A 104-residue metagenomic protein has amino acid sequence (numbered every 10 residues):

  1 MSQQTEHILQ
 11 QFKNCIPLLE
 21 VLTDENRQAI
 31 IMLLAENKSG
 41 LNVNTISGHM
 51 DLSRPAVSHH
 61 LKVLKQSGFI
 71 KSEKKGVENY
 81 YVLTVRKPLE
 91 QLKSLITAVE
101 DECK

Functional and structural regions predicted by a protein language model:
M1-C15, M32-E36, T84-K104: Amphipathic alpha-helical dimerization/coiled-coil segments that flank or bridge DNA-binding/regulatory modules
K13-S53, K75-P88: N-terminal helix-turn-helix DNA-binding core of bacterial DNA-binding proteins
I31, Q66-S67: Extended rod-forming repeat segments used as scaffolds/tethers
M32, H59-H60: Base-recognition residues in the alpha-helical recognition helix of bacterial helix-turn-helix
G48, H59, K65-Q66: Alpha-helical residues within the helix-turn-helix
A56: Residues in the helix-turn-helix
K62-V63, S94: Intrinsic structural disorder/low-complexity segments
